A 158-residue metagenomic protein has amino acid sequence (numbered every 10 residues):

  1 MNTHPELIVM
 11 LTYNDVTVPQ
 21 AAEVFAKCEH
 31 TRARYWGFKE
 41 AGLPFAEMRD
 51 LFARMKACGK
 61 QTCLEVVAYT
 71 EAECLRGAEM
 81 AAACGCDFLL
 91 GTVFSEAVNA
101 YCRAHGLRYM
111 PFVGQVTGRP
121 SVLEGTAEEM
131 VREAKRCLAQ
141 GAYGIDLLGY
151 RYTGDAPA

Functional and structural regions predicted by a protein language model:
M1-T62, Y69-A72, M80-C84: Conserved N-terminal beta1-alpha1 strand-loop-helix module at the mouth
V24, E47, L51, G77 (+3 more regions): A general structural detector for well-ordered alpha-helical segments in enzyme core domains, enriched
A33-L51, C86, A97, A142-P157: Glycine-rich, proline-tolerant flexible connector loops at the mouths of alpha/beta enzymes
G59, V67, A72-T153: Conserved anion-binding
